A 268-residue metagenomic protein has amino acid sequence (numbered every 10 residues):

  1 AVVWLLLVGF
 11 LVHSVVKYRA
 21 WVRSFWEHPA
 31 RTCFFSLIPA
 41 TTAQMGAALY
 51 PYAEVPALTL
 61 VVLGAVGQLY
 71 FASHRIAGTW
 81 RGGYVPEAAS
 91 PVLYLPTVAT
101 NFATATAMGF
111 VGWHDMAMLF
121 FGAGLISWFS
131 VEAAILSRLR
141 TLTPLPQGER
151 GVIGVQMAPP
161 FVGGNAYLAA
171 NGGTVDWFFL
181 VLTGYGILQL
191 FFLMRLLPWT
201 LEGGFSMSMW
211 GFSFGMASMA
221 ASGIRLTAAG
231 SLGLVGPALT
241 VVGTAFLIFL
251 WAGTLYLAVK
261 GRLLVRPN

Functional and structural regions predicted by a protein language model:
A1, L11-R23: Membrane-interface helix-loop junction between the first two transmembrane segments
A1-V8, V55-L69, D115-S130, D176-I187 (+1 more regions): Structural signature of hydrophobic alpha-helical transmembrane segments
Y18-Q44, V61, G78-T106, F121 (+5 more regions): Juxtamembrane helix-loop boundaries in multi-pass membrane proteins
Q44-T79: A generic, well-ordered mixed alpha/beta core segment in the N-terminal half of proteins
A47-T59, T104-M118, A166-F178, I224-V235: Helix-coil boundary and interhelical linker segments in multi-pass alpha-helical membrane proteins
F71-R75, T106-A107, S130-L139, V162-A169 (+1 more regions): Alpha-helical transmembrane segments in multipass membrane proteins, preferentially the mid-helix core
S73-R81, A107, S137-R138, M194 (+1 more regions): Membrane-water interface at the C-terminal end of transmembrane alpha helices
